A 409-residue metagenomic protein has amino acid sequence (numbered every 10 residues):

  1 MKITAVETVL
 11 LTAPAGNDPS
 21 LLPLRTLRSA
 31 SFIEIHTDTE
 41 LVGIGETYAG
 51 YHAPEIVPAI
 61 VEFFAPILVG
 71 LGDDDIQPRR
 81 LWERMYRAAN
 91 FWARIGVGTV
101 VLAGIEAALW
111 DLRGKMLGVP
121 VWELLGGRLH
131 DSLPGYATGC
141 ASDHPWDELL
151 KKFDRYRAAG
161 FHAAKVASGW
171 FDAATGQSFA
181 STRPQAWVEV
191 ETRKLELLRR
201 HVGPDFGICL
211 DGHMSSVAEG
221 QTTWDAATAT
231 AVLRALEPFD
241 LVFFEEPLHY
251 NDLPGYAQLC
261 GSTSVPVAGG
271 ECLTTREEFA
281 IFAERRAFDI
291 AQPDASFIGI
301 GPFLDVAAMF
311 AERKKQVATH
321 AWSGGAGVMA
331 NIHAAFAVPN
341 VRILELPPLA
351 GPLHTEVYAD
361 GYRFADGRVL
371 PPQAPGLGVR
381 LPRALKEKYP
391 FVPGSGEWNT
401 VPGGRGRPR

Functional and structural regions predicted by a protein language model:
M1-T39, I44, Y48-A49, G351-T355 (+1 more regions): Structured beta-strand/loop patches that form or line metal/cofactor-binding pockets in enzymes
I3, E40, F64, I105 (+8 more regions): Conserved, mostly hydrophobic/aromatic
H36-M116: Metal- or metallocofactor-binding catalytic centers and their adjacent structured scaffolds across diverse enzyme
G43, G135-A137, H162-V166, I208-G212 (+5 more regions): Hydrophobic faces of well-ordered beta-strands that scaffold small-molecule active sites in alpha/beta enzyme cores
E62, R80, D240, H249-G376: Shared catalytic-loop signature of beta/alpha-barrel
V97-V100, E106-H144, E148, A159-H162 (+1 more regions): Glycine-rich, aromatic-flanked loop segments that form ligand/cofactor-binding clefts across common enzyme folds
S132, C140-A257, S262: Metal-dependent enolase-superfamily TIM-barrel catalytic cores that perform enediolate-based chemistry
L377-R409: Extended hydrophobic packing segments that form well-structured cores
